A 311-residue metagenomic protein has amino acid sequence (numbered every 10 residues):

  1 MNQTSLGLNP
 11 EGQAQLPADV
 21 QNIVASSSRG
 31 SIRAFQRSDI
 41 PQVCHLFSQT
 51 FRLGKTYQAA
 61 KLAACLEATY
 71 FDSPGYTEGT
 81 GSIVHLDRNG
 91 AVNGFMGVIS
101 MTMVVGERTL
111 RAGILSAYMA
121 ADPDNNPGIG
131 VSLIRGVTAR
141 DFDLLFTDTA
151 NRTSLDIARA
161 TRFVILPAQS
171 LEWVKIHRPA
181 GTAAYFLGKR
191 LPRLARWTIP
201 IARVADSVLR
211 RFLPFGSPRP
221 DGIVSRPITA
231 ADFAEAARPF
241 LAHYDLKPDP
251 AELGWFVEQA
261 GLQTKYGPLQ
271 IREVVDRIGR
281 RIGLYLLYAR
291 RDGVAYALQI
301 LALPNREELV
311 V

Functional and structural regions predicted by a protein language model:
T4-P17, P41-G97, M103, L110 (+1 more regions): Amide-forming acyltransferase catalytic core, primarily the GNAT-like/NAT-type and related acyltransferase folds
I23-S27: Short, flexible turn/loop "capping" segments at secondary-structure junctions
R37-S38, P123: Short, surface-exposed acidic/glycine-rich loop or hinge patches that mediate macromolecular interfaces
S38, Q42, R152-T153: Short alpha-helical
D39, N89-G90, A139-D143: Secondary-structure boundary elements
T80, V104-A183, R290-V311: Acyl-donor binding region in acyl/amide transferases
